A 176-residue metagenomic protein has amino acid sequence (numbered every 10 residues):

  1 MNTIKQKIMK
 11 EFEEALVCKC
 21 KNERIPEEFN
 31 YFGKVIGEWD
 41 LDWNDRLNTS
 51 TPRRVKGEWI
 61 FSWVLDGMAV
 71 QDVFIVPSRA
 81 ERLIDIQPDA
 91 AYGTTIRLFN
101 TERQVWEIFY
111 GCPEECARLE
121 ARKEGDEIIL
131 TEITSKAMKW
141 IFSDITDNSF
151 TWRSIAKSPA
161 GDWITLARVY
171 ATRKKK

Functional and structural regions predicted by a protein language model:
N2-K176: Hydrophobic small-molecule pocket/channel-lining residues, especially in calycin-type beta-barrels
